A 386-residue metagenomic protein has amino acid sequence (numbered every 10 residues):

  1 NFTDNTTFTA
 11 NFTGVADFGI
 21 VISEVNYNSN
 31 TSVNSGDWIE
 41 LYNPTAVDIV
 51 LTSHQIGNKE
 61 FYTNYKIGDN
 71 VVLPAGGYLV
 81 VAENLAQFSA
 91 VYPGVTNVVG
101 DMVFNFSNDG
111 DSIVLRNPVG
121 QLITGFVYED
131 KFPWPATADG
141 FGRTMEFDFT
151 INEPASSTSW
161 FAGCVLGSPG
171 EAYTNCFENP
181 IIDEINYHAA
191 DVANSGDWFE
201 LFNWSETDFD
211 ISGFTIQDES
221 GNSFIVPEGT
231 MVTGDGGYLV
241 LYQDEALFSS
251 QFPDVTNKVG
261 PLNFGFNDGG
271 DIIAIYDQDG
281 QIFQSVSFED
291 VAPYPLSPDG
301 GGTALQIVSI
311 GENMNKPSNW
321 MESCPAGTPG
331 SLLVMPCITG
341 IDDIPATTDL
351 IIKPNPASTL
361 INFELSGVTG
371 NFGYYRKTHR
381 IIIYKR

Functional and structural regions predicted by a protein language model:
N1-A16: Secondary-structure capping and domain/repeat boundary segments
F2, V25, N70, G229 (+2 more regions): Hydrophobic loop/turn residues within beta-sheet-rich immunoglobulin-like superfamily modules
G14-S318, S323-A326, V334-I338: Activation on beta-sandwich/Ig-like modules and their edge loops
I181, I351, L360, I381-I382: Generic short N-terminal amphipathic or hydrophobic helices
T339-V368, R376: Surface-exposed, proline-anchored Ser/Thr-rich loop/turn motifs
F372-R386: Short, glycine-anchored, charge-dense loop/turn motifs used at functional sites
